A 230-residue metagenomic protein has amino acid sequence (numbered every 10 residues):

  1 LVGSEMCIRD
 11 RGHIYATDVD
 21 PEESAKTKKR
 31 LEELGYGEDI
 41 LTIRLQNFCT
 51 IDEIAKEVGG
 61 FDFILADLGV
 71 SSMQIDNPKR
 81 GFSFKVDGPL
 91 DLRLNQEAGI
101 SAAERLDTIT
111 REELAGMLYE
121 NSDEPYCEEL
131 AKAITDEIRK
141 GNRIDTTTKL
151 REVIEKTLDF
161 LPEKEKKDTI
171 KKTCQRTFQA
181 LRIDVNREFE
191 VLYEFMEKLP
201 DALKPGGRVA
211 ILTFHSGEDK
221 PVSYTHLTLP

Functional and structural regions predicted by a protein language model:
S4-L227: S-adenosyl-L-methionine-dependent methyltransferase catalytic core, i.e., the SAM/SAH-binding region
